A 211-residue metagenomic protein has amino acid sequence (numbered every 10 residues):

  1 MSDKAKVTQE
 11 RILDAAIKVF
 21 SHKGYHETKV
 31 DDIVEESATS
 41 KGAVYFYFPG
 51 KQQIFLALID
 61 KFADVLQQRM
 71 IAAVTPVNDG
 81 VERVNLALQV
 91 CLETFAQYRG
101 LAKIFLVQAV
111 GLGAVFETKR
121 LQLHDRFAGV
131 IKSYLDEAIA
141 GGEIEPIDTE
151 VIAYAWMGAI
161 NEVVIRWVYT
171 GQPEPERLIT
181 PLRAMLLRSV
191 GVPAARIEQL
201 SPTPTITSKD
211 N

Functional and structural regions predicted by a protein language model:
M1-V7, I147, R196-N211: N-terminal intrinsically disordered/low-complexity leader segments
A5, L13, I59, A63 (+6 more regions): Amphipathic, non-transmembrane alpha-helical scaffold segments
T8-A16, I33, I54, L58-L66 (+2 more regions): Generic hydrophobic, amphipathic alpha-helix propensity
R11, V19-Q53, A57: Helix-turn-helix
A57, I71-G100, I152-W156, E176-I179 (+1 more regions): Hydrophobic alpha-helical connector segments
Q67, I71, V115-A140, E150-Y154 (+3 more regions): Amphipathic alpha-helical packing segments from all-alpha helical-bundle domains
A96-V115, K132-S133, I165-Y169, Q199-S201: Amphipathic alpha-helical segments used for helix-helix packing
